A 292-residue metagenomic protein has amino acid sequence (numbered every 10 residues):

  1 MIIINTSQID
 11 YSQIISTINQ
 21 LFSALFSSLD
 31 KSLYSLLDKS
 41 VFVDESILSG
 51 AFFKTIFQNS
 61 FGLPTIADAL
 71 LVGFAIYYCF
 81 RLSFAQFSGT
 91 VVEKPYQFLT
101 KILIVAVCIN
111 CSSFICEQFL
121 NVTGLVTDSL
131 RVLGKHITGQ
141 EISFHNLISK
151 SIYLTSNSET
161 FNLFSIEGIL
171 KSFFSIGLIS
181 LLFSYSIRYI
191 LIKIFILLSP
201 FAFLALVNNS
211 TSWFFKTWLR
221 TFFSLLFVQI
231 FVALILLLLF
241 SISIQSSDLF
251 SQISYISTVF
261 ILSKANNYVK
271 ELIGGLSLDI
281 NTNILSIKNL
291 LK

Functional and structural regions predicted by a protein language model:
I2-L70: Binding/recognition "hotspot" determinant
D10-F22, K94-N110, F215-K216, F222 (+1 more regions): Alpha-helical transmembrane segments and their helix-start/interface "positive-inside/aromatic belt" motifs in integral
I14-I18, L25, L29, V105-L198 (+2 more regions): Non-cytosolic segments of integral membrane proteins
L70-A106, L198-S212: Hydrophobic transmembrane alpha-helix segments characteristic of membrane transport and insertion machinery
I142, L285-K292: Cytosolic juxtamembrane regulatory segments of multi-pass membrane proteins
F203-R220, S241-I244, L272: Alpha-helical transmembrane segments
W218-L226, I256-F260: Transmembrane helix-bundle signature of multi-pass membrane transporters/permeases
